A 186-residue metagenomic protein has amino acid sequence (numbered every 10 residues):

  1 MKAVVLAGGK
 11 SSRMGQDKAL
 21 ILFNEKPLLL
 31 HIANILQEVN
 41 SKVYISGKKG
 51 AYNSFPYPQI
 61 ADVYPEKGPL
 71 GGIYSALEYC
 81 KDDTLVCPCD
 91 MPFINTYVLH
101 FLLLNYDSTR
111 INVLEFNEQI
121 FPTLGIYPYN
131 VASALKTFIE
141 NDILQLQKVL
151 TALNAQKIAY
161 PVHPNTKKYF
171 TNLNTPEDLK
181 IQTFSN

Functional and structural regions predicted by a protein language model:
M1-L146, T151-K168, K180-F184: Nucleotide and nucleotide-moiety/phosphate-recognizing core
T171: Dinucleotide-binding Rossmann-like beta1-alpha1 core, especially the glycine-rich loop that anchors the ADP
E177: A broadly conserved detector of short glycine/acidic/proline-rich loop/turn motifs that flank catalytic sites and bind
